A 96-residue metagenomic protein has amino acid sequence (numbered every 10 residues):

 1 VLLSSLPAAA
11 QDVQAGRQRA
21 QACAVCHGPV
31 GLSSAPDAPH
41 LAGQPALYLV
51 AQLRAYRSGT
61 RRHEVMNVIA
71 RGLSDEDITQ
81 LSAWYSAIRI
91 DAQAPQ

Functional and structural regions predicted by a protein language model:
V1-L3: Gram-negative bacterial Sec-dependent N-terminal signal peptides
S5-P7: N-terminal signal peptide c-region/cleavage motif recognized by signal peptidases
Q11-L32, A42, Q93-Q96: Sequence/structural segment immediately N-terminal to covalent heme-attachment motifs in c-type and related
R17, G31-R61, N67-L73: Gly/Gly-Pro-rich "capping" loops immediately C-terminal to redox-active cysteine motifs in periplasmic/lumenal
A22, A55, W84-A87: Residues within well-ordered alpha-helical secondary structure of globular protein domains
R61, R71-Q96: C-terminal capping alpha-helices of c-type cytochrome domains
